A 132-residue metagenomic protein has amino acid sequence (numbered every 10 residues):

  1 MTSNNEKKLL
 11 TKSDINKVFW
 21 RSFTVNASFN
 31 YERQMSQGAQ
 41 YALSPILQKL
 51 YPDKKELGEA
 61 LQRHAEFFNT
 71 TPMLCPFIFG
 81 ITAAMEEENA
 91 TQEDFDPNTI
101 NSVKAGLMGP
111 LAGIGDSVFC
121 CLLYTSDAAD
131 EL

Functional and structural regions predicted by a protein language model:
M1-D96: Soluble N-terminal domains of membrane-associated systems
S36-G38, V118-L123: The first (N-terminal) embedded transmembrane alpha-helix
D53, T99-S102, T125: Intrinsically disordered, low-complexity regions enriched in small/polar residues
A84-E93, K104-P110, T125: Short, surface-exposed, charge-dense and proline/glycine-enriched linear segments
N101-C121: Alpha-helical membrane-spanning segments of integral membrane proteins, especially the hydrophobic core of TM bundles
Y124-L132: Single conserved hydrophobic/aromatic residue that forms the stacking wall/gate of nucleotide- or nucleobase-binding
